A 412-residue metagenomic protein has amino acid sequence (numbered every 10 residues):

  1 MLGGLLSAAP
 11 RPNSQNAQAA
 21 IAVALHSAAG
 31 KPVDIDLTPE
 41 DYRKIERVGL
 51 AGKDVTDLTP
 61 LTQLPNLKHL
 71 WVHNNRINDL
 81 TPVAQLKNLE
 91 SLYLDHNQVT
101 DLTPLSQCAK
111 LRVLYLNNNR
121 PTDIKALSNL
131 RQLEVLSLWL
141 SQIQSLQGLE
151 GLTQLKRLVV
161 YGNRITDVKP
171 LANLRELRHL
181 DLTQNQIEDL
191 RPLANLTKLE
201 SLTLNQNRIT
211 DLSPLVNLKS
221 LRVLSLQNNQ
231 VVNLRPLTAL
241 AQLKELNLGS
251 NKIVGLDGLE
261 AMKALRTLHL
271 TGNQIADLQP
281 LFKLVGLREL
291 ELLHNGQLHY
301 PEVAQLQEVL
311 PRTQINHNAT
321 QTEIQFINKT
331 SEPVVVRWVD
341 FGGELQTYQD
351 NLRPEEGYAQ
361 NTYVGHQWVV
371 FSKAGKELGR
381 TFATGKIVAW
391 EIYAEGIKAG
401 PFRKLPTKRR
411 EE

Functional and structural regions predicted by a protein language model:
Q18-I77: LRR N-terminal entry segment and analogous cap-like coil->beta motifs
Y42, Q63-L67, V83-L89, L105-L111 (+9 more regions): Leucine-rich repeat
E46-L50, L70-V72, E90-L94, R112-L116 (+8 more regions): Conserved hydrophobic beta-strand positions in leucine-rich repeat
K53, N75, N97, N119 (+8 more regions): Conserved "Asn-ladder"/turn position within leucine-rich repeats
T56-D57, N78-L80, T100-L102, T122-I124 (+8 more regions): Per-repeat structural element of leucine-rich repeats
T267, T271, A276-T320: Leucine-rich solenoid repeat scaffolds
L306, K373-K404: Structured interaction patches on ligand/partner-binding surfaces of diverse proteins
I324-T330: Asparagine-centered strand-capping/turn motif at beta-strand->loop junctions
